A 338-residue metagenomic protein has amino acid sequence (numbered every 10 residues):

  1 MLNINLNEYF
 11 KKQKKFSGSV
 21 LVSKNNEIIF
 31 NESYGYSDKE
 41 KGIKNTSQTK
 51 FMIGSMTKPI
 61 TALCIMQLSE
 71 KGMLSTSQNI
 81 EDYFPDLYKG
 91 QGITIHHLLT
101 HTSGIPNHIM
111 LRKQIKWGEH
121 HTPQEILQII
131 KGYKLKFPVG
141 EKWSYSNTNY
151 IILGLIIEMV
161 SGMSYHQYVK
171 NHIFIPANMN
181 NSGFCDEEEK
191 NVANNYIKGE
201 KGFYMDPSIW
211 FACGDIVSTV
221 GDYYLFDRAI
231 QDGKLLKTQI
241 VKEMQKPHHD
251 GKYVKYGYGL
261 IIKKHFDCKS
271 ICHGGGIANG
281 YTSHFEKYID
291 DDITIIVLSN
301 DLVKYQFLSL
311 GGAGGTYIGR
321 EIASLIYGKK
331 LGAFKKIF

Functional and structural regions predicted by a protein language model:
M1-S33, K170, I175, K201-F338: Catalytic loop of the DD-peptidase/beta-lactamase superfamily, centered on the K-T-G motif and neighboring
L2, I53, T57, T61 (+6 more regions): Hydrophobic (often cysteine-bearing) scaffold residues that line and stabilize catalytic clefts of nucleotide/cofactor
I4, F10-L21, E32, E40-L98 (+4 more regions): Short active-site loop at a secondary-structure junction that contains or immediately precedes the catalytic residue(s)
K24, I80, D86-L87, C185-N191: Short, solvent-exposed turn/loop segments enriched in Gly/Ser/Thr/Pro and often Arg
Y36, S77-D86, L111-K116, E243-K246: Short linear capping/connector segments at secondary-structure termini
D38, P106, V303: Feature marks short, surface-exposed loop/turn motifs that line or immediately flank catalytic pockets and channel
Q91-N279: Short, surface-exposed loop or secondary-structure junction motifs that flank catalytic or metal-binding residues
